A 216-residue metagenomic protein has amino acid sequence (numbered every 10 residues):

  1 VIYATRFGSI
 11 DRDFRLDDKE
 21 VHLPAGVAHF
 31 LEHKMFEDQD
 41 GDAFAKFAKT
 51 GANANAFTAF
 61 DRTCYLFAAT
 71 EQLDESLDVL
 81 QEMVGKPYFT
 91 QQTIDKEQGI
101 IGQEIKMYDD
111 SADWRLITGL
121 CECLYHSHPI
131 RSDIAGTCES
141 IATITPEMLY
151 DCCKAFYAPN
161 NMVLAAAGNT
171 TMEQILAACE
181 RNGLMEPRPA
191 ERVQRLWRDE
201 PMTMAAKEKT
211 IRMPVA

Functional and structural regions predicted by a protein language model:
V1-A43, Y150-A216: His/Glu-rich zincin catalytic helix
Q39-C152, E173, W197, P201: Acidic/histidine-enriched segments that form metal/cofactor-coordinating and catalytic pocket/exosite environments
